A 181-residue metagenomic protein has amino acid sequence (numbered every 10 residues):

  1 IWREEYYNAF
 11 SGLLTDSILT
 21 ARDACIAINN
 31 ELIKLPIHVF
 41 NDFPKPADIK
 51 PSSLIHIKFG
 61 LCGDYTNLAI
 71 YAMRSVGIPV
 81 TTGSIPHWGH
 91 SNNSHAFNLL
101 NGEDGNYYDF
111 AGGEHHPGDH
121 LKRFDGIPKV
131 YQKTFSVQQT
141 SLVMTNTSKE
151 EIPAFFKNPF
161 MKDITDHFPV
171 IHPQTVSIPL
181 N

Functional and structural regions predicted by a protein language model:
I1-D23: Acidic low-complexity segments
R3-Y7, D104-Y107, P128, Q132 (+3 more regions): Generic intrinsically disordered, low-complexity segments enriched for polar/acidic and small residues
T15-E31, D42-S52, K58, G63-K149: Hydrophobic/aromatic-rich core segments of domains that either
N93, P173-T175: A general secondary-structure signal for short beta-strands and their flanking turns/coil in non-transmembrane regions
L142-P173: Short, compositionally biased P/S/T/A/G/V-rich stretches that sit at domain boundaries
V176-L180: A short, amphipathic beta-strand motif
